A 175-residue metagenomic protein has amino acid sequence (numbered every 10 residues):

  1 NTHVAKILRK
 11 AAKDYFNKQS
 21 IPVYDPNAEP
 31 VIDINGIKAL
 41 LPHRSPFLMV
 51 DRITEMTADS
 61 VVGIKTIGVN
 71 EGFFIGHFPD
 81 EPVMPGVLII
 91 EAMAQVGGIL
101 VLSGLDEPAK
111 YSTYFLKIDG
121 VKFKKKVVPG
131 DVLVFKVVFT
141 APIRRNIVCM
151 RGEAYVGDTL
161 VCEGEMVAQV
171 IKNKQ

Functional and structural regions predicted by a protein language model:
N1-V4, L8-V83, S103, A109-S112 (+4 more regions): Non-catalytic linker/capping segments at the edges of enzyme domains
V96-S103: Active-site catalytic microenvironments for nucleophilic, acid-base chemistry
Y114-D119: Short, structured beta-strand/loop micro-motifs enriched in basic residues and often containing a Trp
G120-K136: A structural-propensity feature for long, helix-poor, extended segments
F135-V138, E153: Acidic and generally charged, gly/proline-rich low-complexity regions
